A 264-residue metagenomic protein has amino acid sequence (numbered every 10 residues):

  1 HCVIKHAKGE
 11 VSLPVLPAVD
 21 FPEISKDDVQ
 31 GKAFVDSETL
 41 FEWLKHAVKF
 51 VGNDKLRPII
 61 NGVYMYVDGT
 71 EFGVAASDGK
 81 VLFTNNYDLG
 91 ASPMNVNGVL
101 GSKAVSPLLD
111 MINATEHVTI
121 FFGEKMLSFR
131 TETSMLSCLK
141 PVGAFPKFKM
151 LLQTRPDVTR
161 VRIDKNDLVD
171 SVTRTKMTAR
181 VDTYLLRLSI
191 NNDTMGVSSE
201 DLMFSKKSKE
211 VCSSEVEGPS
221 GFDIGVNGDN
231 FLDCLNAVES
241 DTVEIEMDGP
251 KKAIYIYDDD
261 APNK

Functional and structural regions predicted by a protein language model:
H1-K264: Structural preference for solvent-exposed beta-strand-turn elements and adjacent flexible terminal/loop segments within
